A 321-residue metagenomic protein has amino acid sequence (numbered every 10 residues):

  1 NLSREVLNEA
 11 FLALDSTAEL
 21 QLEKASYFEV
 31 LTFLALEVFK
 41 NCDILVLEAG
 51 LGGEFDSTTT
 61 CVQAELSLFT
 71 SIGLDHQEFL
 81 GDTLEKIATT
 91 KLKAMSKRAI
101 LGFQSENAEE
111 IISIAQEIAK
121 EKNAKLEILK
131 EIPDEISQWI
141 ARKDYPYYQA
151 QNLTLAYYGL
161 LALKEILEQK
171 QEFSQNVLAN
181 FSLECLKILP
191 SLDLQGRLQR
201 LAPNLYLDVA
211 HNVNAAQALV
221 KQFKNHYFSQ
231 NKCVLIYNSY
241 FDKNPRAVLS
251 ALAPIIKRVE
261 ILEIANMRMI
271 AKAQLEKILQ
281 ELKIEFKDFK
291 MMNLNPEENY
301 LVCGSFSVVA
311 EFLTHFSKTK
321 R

Functional and structural regions predicted by a protein language model:
N1-V62, L80, E109: ATP-dependent carboxylate-amine ligase catalytic core
L31, V38, E54, E110-I114 (+3 more regions): Phosphate- and divalent-cation-binding pockets in alpha/beta enzyme and binding domains that engage nucleotide-derived
I44-A49, F55-L68, I72-G73, K86 (+1 more regions): Nucleotide phosphate-binding/pyrophosphate-handling subdomain across enzymes that bind or process nucleotide phosphates
E54-F55, C61-A124: Conserved catalytic-core segment of NTP-binding enzymes
S71-D75, E131-I132, Y237-F241, L262-R268: Short, acidic/turn-prone active-site loops that include or flank metal/cofactor- and phosphate-binding residues
G102-E106, V209-A210, Y237-Y240, L262-A265 (+1 more regions): Structural motif
Q104-E127, E131, A150, L205 (+1 more regions): C-terminal helical cap/extension that packs against the catalytic core of soluble nucleotide-cofactor enzymes
K290-S317: A glycine-rich beta-strand to alpha-helix segment that forms a phosphate/ribose-binding loop at ligand/cofactor sites
